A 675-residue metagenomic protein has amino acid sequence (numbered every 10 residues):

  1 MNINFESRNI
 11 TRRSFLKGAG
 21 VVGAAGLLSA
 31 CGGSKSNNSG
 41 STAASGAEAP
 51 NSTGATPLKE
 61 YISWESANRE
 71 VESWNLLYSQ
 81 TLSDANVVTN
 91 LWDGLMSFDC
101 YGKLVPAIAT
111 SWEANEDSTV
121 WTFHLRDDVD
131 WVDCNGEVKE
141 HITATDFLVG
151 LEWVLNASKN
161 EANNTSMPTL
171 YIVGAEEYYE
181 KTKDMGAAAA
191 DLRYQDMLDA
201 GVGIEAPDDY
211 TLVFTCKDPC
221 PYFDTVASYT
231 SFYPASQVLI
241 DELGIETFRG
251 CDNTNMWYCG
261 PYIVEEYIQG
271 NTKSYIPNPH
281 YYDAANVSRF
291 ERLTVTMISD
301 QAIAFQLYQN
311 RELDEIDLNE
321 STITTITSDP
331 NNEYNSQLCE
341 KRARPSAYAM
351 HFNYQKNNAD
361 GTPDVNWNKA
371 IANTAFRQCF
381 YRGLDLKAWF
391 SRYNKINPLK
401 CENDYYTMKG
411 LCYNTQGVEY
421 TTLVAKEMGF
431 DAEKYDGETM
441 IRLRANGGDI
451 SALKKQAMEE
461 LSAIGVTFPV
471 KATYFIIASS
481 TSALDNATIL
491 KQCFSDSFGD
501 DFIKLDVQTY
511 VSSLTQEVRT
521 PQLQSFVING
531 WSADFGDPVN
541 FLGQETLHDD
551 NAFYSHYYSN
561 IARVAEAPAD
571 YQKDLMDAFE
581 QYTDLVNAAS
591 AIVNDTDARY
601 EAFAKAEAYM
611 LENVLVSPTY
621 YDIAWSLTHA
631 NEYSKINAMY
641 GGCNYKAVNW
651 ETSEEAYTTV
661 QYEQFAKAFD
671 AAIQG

Functional and structural regions predicted by a protein language model:
M1-I10, S14, G18-L28: N-terminal secretory signal peptides
S63-D117, W257: N-terminal lobe/hinge region of extracytoplasmic solute-binding protein
A67, E265-P279, T294-G361, K387 (+1 more regions): Extracellular/periplasmic solute-recognition and catalytic clefts
T110-A175, V213, A304-L307, N366-A372 (+1 more regions): Aromatic- and charge-enriched surface segment that lines or borders ligand/interaction sites
K139, T143-V149, D209-T215, P261 (+7 more regions): Alpha-helical secondary-structure segments
A187-G201, P207-T211, T215-T294, E655-G675: Gly/Pro-rich hinge or "lid" segments in bacterial periplasmic/extracellular proteins
Q269, L307, N397-P398, K434-A533 (+2 more regions): Ligand/substrate-recognition segments at binding pockets and active sites
C379-K426, A478, S482-Q492, V518-G675: Detector for C-terminal structural segments
